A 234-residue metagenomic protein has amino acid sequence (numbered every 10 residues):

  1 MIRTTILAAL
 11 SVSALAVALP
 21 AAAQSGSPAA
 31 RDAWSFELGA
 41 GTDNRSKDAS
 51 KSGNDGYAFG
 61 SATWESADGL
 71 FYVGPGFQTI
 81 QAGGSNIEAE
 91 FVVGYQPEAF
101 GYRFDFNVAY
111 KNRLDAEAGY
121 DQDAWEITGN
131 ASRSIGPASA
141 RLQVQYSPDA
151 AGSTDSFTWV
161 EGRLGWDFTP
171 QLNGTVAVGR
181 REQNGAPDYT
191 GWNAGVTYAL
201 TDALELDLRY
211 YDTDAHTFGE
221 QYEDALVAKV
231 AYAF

Functional and structural regions predicted by a protein language model:
M1-S35: Cleavable N-terminal export/targeting peptides
A21-Q81, A231: Short glycine/proline- and aromatic-enriched beta-strand/turn motifs that initiate or cap beta-hairpins
D32, N54-A58, S85-A89, Y102 (+4 more regions): Residues that define the transmembrane beta-barrel architecture of outer-membrane proteins
W34-F36, D68-V73, F100-F106, G136-L142 (+2 more regions): Repeated loop/turn-to-beta-strand initiation elements of outer-membrane beta-barrel proteins
A40-S46, S66-D68, F77-Q81, P97 (+6 more regions): Transmembrane beta-strands of outer-membrane beta-barrel pores
W64-S66, Y95-P97, A131-R133, L164-W166 (+2 more regions): Residue-level signature of outer-membrane beta-barrel architecture
Y120-E182: Detector for outer-membrane/organellar transmembrane beta-barrel domains, recognizing the amphipathic beta-strand
A194-E205, E220-F234: Outer-membrane beta-barrel "beta-signal"
